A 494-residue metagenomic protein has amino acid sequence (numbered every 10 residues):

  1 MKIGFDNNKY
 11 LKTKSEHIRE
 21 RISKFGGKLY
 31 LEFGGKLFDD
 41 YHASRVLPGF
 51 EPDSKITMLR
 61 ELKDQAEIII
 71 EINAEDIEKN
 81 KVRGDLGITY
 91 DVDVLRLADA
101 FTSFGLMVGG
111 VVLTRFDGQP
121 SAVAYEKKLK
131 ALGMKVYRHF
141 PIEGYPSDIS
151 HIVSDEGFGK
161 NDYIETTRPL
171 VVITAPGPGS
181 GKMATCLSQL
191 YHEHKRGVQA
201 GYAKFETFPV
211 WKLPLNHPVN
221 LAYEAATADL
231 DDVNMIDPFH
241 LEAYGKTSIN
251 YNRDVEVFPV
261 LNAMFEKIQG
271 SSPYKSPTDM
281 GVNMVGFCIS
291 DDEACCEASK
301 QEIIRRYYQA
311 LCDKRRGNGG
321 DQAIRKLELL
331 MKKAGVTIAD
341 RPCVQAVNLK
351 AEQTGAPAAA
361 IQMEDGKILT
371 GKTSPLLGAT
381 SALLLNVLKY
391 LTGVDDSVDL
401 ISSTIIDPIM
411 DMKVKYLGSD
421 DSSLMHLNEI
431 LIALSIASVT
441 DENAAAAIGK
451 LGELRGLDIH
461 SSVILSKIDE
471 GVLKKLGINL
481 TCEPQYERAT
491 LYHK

Functional and structural regions predicted by a protein language model:
M1-T174, Q189-K350, A356, M363-D365 (+1 more regions): Flexible phosphate-sensing "switch/lid" loops adjacent to ATP/NTP-binding sites across phosphate-transfer
G177-P178: The conserved Walker
T185: Hydrophobic positions on the alpha1 helix immediately C-terminal to the Walker A/P-loop
K372-T373: Short clusters of small/polar residues that mark proteolytic maturation junctions
L376-T392: A short, polar/charged loop-to-alpha-helix boundary motif
Y390-S423: Short HxH-centered metal-ligating active-site micro-motif
